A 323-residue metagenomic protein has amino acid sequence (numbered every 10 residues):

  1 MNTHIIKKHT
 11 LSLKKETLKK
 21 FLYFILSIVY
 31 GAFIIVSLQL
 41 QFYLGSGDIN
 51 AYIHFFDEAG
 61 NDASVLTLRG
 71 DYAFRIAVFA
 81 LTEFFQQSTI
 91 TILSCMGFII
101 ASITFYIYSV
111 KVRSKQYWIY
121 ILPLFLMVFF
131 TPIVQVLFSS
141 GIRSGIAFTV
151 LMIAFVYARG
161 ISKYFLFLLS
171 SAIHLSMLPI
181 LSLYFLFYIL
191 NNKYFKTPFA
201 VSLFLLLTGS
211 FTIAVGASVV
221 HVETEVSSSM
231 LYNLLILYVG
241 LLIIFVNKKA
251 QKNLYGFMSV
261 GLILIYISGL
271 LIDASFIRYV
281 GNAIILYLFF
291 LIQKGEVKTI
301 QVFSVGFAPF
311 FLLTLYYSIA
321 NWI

Functional and structural regions predicted by a protein language model:
M1-I34: Start-transfer (signal-anchor) and selected internal transmembrane alpha helices of multi-pass inner/ER membrane
I34-R75, F79, F165-L168, M177-L288 (+1 more regions): Alpha-helical transmembrane segments and terminal signal-anchor/GPI-anchor hydrophobic tails, characterized by long
V78-S94: Juxtamembrane segments of multi-pass membrane glycosylation machinery that transfer sugars from lipid-linked donors
C95-S114: Transmembrane-helix motifs of polytopic, lipid-linked glycan transferases
Y108-F130: Transmembrane-helix signature of polytopic, membrane-embedded enzymes that assemble or transfer cell-envelope glycans
V134-I146, L151, I173, K252-T299 (+2 more regions): Membrane-water interface signatures at transmembrane helix termini and the short loops that connect adjacent helices
L151-S162: Membrane-interface transmembrane helices that cradle and orient dolichyl/undecaprenyl
K196-F204, T299-T314: Signature aromatic-anchored transmembrane alpha helix within multi-pass, membrane-resident enzymes that catalyze glycan
